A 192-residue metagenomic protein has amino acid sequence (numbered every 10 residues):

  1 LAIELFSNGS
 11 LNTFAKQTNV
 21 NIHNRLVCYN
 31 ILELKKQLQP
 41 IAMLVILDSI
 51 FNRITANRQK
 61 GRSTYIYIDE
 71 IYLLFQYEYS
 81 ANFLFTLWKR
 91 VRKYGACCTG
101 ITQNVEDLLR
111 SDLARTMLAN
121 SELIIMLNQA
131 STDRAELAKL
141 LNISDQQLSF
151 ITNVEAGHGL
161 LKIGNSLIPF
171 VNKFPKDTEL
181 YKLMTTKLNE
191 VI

Functional and structural regions predicted by a protein language model:
L1-A96, L109-D112, F150, V154 (+1 more regions): P-loop NTPase motor domains
L5-N8, Y65-I68, S131, L141 (+3 more regions): Low-complexity, intrinsically disordered regions enriched in charged/polar residues
L32-K36, I71-L73, V105-E106, A130-T132 (+2 more regions): Short, glycine-/Ser/Thr-/acidic-enriched flexible segments
M43-L47, R115-T116, L141-I143, K176-T178: Short, solvent-exposed amphipathic alpha-helical segments in soluble enzyme and RNA/protein-processing domains
F85-F170: Conserved ATP-driven motor cores of ASCE-family P-loop NTPases powering translocation/secretion/packaging/pilus
V171, P175-I192: Charge-patterned, long linear interaction tracts outside catalytic cores
